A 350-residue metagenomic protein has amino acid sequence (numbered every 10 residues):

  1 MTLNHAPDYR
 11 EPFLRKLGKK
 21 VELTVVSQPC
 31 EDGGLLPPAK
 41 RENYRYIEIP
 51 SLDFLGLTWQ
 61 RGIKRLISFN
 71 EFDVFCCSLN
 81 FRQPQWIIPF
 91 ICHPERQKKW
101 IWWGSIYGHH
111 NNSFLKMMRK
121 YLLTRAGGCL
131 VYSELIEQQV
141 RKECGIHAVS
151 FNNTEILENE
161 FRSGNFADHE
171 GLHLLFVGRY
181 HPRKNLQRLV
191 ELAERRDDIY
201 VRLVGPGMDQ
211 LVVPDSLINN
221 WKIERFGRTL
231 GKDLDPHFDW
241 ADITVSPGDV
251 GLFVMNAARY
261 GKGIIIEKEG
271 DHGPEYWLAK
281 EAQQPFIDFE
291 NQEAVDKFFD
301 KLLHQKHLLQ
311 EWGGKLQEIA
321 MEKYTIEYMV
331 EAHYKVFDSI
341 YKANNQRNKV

Functional and structural regions predicted by a protein language model:
Q28-D32, V177-G178, Y200-V213, G227: Glycosyltransferase donor-sugar binding loop
K98-F114, G128: A short, histidine- and acid-enriched strand-loop-helix "catalytic/donor-clamping" loop that lines the nucleotide-sugar
L123-R162: Donor nucleotide-sugar binding/catalytic pocket of nucleotide-sugar-dependent glycosyltransferases
K142, T154-L172, D233-P236, N344: Acidic anion/phosphate-binding donor-loop and adjacent secondary structure in glycosyltransferase catalytic cores
F166-K184, V190-R196, R202: Conserved donor-binding/catalytic core segment of Leloir-type glycosyltransferases
V212-K232: Nucleotide-activated donor-binding/catalytic signature segment of Leloir-type glycosyltransferases, i.e., the conserved
D239-D249, K262-G263: Acidic donor-binding loop of glycosyltransferase active sites
E290-E293, H304-K342: A charged, aromatic-enriched C-terminal amphipathic alpha-helix characteristic of glycosyltransferases across folds
